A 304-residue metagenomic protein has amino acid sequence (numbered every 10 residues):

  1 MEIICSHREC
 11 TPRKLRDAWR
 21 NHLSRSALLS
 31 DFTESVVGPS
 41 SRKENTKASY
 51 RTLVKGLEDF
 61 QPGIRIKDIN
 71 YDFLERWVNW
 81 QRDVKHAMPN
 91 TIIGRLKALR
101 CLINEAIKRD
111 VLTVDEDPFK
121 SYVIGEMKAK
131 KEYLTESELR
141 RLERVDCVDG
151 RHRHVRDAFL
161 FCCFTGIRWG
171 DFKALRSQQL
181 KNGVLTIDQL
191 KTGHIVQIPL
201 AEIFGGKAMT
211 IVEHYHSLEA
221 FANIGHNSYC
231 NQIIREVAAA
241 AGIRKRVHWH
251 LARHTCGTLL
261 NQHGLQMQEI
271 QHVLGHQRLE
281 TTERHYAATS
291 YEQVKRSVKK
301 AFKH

Functional and structural regions predicted by a protein language model:
R20-K85, N104: Basic/aromatic-enriched alpha-helical hairpins
G56, I64-D72, V84-P118, R168-G170: N-terminal DNA-binding recognition helix of tyrosine site-specific recombinases/integrases
I93, L112-W169: Basic, Lys/Arg- and aromatic-enriched nucleic-acid-binding interface segment
K120-S121, T165, A174-T210: Conserved tyrosine-mediated DNA breakage-rejoining catalytic core shared by Y-recombinases
C147-D149, H214-A220, I224, Q232-H272: Short, basic (Lys/Arg/His-rich) helix/loop patches that form interaction surfaces in the mid-to-C-terminal regions
Q178-V184, L265-R284: Short, polar N-cap/turn motifs at the start of nucleic acid-interacting alpha helices
T192-E236: C-terminal catalytic core of Y-nucleophile DNA break-rejoin enzymes
V196-G206, T210-I211, R284, A288-H304: DNA/chromatin major-groove-contacting recognition/catalytic segments
